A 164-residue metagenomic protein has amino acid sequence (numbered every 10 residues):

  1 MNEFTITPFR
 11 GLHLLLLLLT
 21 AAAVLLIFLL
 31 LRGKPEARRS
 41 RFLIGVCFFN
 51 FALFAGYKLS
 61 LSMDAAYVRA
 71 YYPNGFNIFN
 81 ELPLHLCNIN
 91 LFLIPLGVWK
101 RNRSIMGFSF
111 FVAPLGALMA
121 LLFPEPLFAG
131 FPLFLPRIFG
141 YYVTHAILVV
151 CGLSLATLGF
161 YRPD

Functional and structural regions predicted by a protein language model:
M1-A22: Hydrophobic transmembrane alpha-helical segments in integral membrane proteins
H13-L19, P73-C87, F110: Structural signature of hydrophobic alpha-helical transmembrane segments
A23-L29, I94, I147-D164: Alpha-helical transmembrane segments in multipass membrane proteins, preferentially the mid-helix core
L30-L43, W99-G107, L158-D164: Membrane-interface helix-boundary motifs at transmembrane edges
N50-L59, A113-E125: Aromatic-anchored segments of alpha-helical transmembrane domains
Y57-A70, L122-P132: Juxtamembrane "helix-exit" motif on the non-cytosolic side of transmembrane helices
Y71-N77, K100-R103, E125-F139: Membrane-interface helix caps and helix-loop-helix hairpins in membrane proteins
L82-L86, I138-V150: Membrane-interface loop-to-helix entry segments
